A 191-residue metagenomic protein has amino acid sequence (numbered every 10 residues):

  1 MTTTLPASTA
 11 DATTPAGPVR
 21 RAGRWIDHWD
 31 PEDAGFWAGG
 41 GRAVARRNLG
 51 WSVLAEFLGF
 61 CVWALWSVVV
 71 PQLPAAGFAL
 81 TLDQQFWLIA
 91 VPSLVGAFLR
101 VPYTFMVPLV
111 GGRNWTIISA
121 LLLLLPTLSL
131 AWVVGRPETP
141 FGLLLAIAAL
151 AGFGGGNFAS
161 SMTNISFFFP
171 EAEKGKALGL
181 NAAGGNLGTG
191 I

Functional and structural regions predicted by a protein language model:
T2-A55, G59: Cytosolic juxtamembrane N-terminal segment immediately preceding the first transmembrane helix of multi-pass
R47-F78: Extracytoplasmic
W87-F105: Central cavity-lining transmembrane alpha-helices of secondary-active solute carriers, predominantly the Major
L121-P137: C-terminal ends and interior cores of transmembrane alpha-helices in multi-pass membrane transporters/permeases
P140-G156: Hydrophobic core of transmembrane alpha-helices in multi-pass small-molecule transporters, especially MFS/SLC-type
G155, K176-I191: Glycine-rich segments within core transmembrane alpha-helices of 12-TM secondary carriers
G156-F169: Intracellular juxtamembrane helix-capping segments at the cytosolic ends of symmetry-related transmembrane helices
